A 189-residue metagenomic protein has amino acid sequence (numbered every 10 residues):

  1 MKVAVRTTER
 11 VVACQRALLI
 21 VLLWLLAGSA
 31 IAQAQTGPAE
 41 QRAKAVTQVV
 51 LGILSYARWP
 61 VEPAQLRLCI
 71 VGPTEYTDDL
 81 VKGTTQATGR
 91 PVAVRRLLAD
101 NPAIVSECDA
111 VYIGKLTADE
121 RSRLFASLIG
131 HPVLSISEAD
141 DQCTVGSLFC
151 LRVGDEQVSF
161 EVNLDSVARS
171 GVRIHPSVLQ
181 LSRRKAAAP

Functional and structural regions predicted by a protein language model:
K2-Q15, L19, G28-P189: Short hydrophobic alpha-helices and adjacent helix-cap/hinge residues
